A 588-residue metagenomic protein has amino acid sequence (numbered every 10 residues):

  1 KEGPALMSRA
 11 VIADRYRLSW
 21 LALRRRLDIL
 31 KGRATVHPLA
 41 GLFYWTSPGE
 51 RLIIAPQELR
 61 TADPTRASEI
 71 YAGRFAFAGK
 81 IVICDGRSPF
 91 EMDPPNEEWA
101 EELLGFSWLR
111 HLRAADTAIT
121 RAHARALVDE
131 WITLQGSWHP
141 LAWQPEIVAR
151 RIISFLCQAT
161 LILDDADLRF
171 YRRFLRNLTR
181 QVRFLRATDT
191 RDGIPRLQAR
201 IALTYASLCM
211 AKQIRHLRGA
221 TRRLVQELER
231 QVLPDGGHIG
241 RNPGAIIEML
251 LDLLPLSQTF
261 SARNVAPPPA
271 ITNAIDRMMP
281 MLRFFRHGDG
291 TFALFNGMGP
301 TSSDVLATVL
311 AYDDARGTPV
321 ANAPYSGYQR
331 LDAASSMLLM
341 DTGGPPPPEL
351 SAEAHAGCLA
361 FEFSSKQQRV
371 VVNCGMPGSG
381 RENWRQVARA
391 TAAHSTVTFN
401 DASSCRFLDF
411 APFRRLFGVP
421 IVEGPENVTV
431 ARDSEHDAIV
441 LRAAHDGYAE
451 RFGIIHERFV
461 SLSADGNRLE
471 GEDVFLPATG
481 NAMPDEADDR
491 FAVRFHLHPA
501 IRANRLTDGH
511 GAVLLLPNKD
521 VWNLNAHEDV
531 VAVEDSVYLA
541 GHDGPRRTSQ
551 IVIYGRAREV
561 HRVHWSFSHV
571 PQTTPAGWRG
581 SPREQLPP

Functional and structural regions predicted by a protein language model:
E2-D85: Extreme N-terminal leader/anchor segments
G3, S8-R9, E91, A149 (+1 more regions): CBM-like, beta-strand-rich accessory domains located in the C-terminal region of large, secreted polysaccharide-active
A40-R66, K80-A114, P195-S207: Long, acidic, intrinsically disordered low-complexity segments
A67-S68, N322-P324, A354-A356, A390 (+2 more regions): Short solvent-exposed loop/turn micro-motifs enriched in small/polar/acidic residues
F75, Q329-A333, F361-F363, L506 (+1 more regions): Short acidic-hydrophobic surface loop/beta-edge motif
N96-I275: Aromatic-lined, polymer-binding surfaces characteristic of secreted/periplasmic polysaccharide-degrading enzymes
L104, A199, G327, L359 (+3 more regions): Residues that flank catalytic or metal-binding motifs in active/ligand-binding sites
L233-M376: Carbohydrate-active enzyme catalytic cores, enriched for enzymes that act on polyanionic acidic polysaccharides
